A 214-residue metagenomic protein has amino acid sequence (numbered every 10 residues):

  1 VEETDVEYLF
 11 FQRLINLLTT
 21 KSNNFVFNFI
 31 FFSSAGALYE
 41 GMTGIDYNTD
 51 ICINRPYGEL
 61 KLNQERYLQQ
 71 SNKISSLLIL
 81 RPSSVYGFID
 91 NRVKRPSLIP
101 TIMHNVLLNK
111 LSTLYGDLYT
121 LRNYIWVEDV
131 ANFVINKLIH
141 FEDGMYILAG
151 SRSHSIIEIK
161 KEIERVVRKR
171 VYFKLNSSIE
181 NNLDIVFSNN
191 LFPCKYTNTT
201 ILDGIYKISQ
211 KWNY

Functional and structural regions predicted by a protein language model:
V1-Q12: NAD(P)H-binding glycine-rich loop region in Rossmannoid oxidoreductase-like domains and their noncatalytic homologs
R13-P56, L78: Conserved Rossmann-fold NAD(P)-dependent oxidoreductase catalytic core, especially the SDR/UDP-sugar
N28-S33, L78-S84, N123, I147-L148: Structural signature of the Rossmann-like NAD(P)-dependent dehydrogenase/reductase core
A37-L38, V85-G87, V130: Conserved sequence/active-site signature of Rossmann-fold short-chain dehydrogenase/reductase
E40-M42, I89-N91, Y124, I157-I159: Short glycine-/acidic-enriched loop or helix-start segments at secondary-structure transitions that form or flank
Y57-K61: Active-site YXXXK catalytic motif of short-chain dehydrogenase/reductase
Q69-T120: NAD(P)-dependent short-chain dehydrogenase/reductase
K110, Y115-L118, R122-Y214: C-terminal substrate-binding subdomain of Rossmann-fold SDR/epimerase-dehydratase oxidoreductases
